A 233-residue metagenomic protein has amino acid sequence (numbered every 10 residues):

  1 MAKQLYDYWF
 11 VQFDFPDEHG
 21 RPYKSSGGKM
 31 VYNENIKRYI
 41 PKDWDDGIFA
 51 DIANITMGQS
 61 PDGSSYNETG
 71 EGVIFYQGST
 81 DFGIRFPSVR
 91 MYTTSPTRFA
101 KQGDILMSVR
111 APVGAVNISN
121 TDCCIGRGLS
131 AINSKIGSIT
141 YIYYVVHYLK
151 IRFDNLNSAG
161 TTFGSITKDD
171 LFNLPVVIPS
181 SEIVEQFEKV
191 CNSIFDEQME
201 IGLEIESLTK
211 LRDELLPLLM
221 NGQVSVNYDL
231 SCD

Functional and structural regions predicted by a protein language model:
M1-Q4, S26-S60, V177, S181-Q186 (+2 more regions): Non-catalytic DNA-recognition/assembly elements of restriction-modification systems
Q4-G28: Alpha-helical scaffold segments that mediate packing/assembly in large oligomeric complexes
G20-S25, D62-G70, N157-S158: Short coil/turn segments at secondary-structure boundaries
M30-I36, G47-Y66, E71-Q102, I125-G126: Sequence-specific dsDNA recognition surfaces
Q77-S79, R90, T94-I151, N157-T162 (+1 more regions): A short beta-sheet element
T97-R98, I105, C191-Q198: His/acidic/aromatic-lined binding-pocket segments of jelly-roll/cupin-type domains and related regulatory beta-sandwich
